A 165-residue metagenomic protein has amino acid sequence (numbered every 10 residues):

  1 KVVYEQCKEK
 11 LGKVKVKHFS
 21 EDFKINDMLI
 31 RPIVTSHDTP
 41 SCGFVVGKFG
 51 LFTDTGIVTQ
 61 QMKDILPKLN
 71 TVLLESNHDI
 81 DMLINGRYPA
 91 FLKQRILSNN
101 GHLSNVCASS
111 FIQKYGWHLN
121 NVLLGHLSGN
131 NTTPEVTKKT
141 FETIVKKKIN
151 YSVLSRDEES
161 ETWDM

Functional and structural regions predicted by a protein language model:
K1, F52-D54, L127-S128: Structural motif
K1-C7, N131-T132, S160-T162: Short, charged/polar "capping" segments at the starts of alpha-helices and the immediately preceding loops
K1-F23: Active-site HxH/HxHxD metal-binding segment of metal-dependent hydrolases
C7, K148, M165: Catalytic phosphate/metal-binding cores of nucleic-acid and nucleotide-processing enzymes, i.e., regions that mediate
L11-V14, D27, L119, K148-N150: A generic structural signal for alpha->beta connector loops
V14-H18, I149-E158: Beta-strand->loop->alpha-helix junctions that form or flank phosphate-binding loops in nucleotide-handling enzymes
H18-T71, T162-M165: Core dinuclear metal-dependent hydrolase active-site scaffold
Q61-S155: Cap/insert and terminal regions of metallo-dependent hydrolase folds
